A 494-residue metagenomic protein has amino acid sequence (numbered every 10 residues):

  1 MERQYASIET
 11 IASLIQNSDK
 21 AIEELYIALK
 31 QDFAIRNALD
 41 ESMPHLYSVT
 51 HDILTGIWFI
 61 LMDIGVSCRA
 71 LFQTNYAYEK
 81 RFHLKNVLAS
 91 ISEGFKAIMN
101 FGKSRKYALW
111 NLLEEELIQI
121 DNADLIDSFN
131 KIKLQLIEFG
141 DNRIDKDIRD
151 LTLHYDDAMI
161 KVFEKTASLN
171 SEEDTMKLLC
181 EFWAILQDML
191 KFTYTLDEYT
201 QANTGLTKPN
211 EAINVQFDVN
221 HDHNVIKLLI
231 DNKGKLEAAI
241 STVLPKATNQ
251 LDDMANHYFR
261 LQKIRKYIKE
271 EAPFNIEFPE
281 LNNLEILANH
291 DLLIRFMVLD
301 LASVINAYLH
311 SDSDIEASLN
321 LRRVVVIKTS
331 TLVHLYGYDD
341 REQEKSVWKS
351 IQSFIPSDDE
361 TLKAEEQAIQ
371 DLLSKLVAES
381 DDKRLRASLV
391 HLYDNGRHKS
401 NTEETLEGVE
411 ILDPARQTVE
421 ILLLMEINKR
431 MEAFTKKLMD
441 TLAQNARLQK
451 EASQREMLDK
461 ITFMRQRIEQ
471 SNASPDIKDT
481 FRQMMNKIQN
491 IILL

Functional and structural regions predicted by a protein language model:
M1-I144, M159-S380, G396-L494: Amphipathic alpha-helical interface segments
D147-D150, H154, R384-H391: Long, charged low-complexity segments
